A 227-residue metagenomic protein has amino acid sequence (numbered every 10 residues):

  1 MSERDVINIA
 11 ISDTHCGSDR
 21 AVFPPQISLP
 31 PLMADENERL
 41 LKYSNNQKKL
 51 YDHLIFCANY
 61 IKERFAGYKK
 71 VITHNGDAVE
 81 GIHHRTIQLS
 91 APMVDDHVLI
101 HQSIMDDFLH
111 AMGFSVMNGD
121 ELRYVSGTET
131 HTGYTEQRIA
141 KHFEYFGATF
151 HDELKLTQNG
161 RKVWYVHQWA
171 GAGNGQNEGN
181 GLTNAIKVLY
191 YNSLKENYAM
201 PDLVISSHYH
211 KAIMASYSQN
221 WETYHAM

Functional and structural regions predicted by a protein language model:
M1-D96: N-terminal active-site segment of His-dependent metallophosphoesterases
M1-I9, K155-W164, T223-Y224: Beta-strand-turn-beta hairpins that frame and shape the catalytic cleft of phosphate-ester-processing enzymes
D13, I72, D77, H101 (+3 more regions): Divalent metal-coordination and catalytic microenvironments
H15-R20, V79-H84, V116-R123, T128-Y134 (+2 more regions): Active-site environment of divalent metal-dependent phosphoester hydrolases
S44-Y60, V94-F108, T135-H142, G181-Y190: Well-ordered, non-membrane alpha-helical segments in soluble/globular domains
C57-K70, S103-L122, N197-P201: A structural motif corresponding to the C-terminal end of an alpha-helix and its immediate exit/capping segment
G81-A148: Active-site neighborhood of divalent metal-dependent phosphoester bond hydrolases
K162-M227: Conserved beta-sheet core of the metallophosphoesterase superfamily
